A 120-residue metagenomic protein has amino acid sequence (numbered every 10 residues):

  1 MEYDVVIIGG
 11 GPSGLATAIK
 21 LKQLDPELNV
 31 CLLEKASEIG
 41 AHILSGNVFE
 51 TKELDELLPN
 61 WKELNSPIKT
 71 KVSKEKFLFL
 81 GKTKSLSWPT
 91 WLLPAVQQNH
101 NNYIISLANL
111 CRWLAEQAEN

Functional and structural regions predicted by a protein language model:
E2-C31: N-terminal Rossmann-like FAD-binding beta1-loop-alpha1 element of flavoenzymes
S13, G46, K69, N102-S106: Catalytic cores of large soluble enzymes that bind and process phosphate-bearing ligands
L24, K35-K84: N-terminal FAD cofactor-binding segment of flavoenzymes
L24-L28, A115, E119-N120: Secondary-structure transition/capping motifs at alpha-helix termini and the adjoining loop/turn into the next element
S85-T90: Active-site-adjacent bridging/hinge elements
W91-Q97: Gly-rich Lys/Arg/Thr-decorated short loops/hinges at beta-loop-alpha junctions or inter-strand turns that position
Q97-E119: Short beta-strand to alpha-helix junction loop
